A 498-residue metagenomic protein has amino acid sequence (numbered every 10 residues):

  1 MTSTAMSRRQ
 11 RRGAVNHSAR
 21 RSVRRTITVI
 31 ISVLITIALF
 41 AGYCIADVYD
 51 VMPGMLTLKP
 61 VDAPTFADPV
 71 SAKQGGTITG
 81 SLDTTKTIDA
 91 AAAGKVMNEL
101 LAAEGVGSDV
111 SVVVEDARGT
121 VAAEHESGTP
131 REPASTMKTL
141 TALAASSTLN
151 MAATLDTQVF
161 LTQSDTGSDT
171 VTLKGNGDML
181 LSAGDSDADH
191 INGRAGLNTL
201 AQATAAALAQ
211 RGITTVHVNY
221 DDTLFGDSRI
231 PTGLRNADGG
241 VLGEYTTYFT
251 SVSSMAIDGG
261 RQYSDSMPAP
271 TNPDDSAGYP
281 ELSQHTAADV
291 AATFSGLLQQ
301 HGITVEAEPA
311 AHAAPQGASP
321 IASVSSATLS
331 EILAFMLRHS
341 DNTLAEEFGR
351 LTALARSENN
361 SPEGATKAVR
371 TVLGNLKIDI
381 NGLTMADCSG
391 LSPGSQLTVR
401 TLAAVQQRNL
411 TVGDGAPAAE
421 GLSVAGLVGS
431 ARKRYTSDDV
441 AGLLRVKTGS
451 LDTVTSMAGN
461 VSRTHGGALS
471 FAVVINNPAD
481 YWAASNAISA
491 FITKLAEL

Functional and structural regions predicted by a protein language model:
M1-I27, D50-P60, F66-P69: Terminal targeting segments of Actinobacterial cell-envelope proteins
V29-C44: Hydrophobic membrane-insertion alpha-helices, especially the h-region of bacterial N-terminal signal peptides
F40-T79, T154: C-terminal region of N-terminal signal peptides and the immediate post-cleavage residues of exported proteins
P64-E132, A201-G212: Beta-lactamase-like hydrolase cores
G119, P133-M151, M255, T293-L298 (+2 more regions): Active-site SXXK
A123-E124, A353-L498: Small-residue-rich helix-loop
G167-S253, G260, I303, A353-T401: Mid-domain, small-residue-enriched loop/turn segments at the edges of structured enzyme/sensor domains
I257-A416: A small/polar active-site loop signature that marks catalytic segments
